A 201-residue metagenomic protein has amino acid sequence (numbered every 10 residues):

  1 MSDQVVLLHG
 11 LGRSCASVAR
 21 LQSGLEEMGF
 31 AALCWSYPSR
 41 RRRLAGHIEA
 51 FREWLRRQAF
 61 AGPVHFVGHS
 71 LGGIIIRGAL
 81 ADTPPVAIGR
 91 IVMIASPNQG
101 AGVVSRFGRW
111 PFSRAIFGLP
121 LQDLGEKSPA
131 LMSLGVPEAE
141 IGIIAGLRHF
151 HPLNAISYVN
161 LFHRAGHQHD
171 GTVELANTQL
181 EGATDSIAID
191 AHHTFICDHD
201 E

Functional and structural regions predicted by a protein language model:
M1-D3: A short, charged/proline- and glycine-enriched loop that marks the coil->beta-strand transition at the N-terminal
V5-L11, A16, L25-E138: Serine-dependent carboxylesterase/thioesterase catalytic core of lipase-like alpha/beta-hydrolase/SGNH enzymes
R20-L21: Short amphipathic alpha-helix
A81-E201: Helical cap/lid subdomain of alpha/beta-hydrolase-fold lipid enzymes that gates access to the catalytic pocket
